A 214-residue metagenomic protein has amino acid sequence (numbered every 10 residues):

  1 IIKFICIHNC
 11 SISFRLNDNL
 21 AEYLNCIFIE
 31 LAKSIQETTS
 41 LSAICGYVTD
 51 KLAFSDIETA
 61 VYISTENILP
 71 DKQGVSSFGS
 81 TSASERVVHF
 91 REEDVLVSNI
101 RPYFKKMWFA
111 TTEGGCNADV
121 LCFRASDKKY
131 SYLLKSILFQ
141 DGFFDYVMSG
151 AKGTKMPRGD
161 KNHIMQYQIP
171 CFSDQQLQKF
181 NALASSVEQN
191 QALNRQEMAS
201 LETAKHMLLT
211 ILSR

Functional and structural regions predicted by a protein language model:
I1-F54, I68-D71, D174-R214: Non-catalytic DNA-recognition/assembly elements of restriction-modification systems
Q36, I57, N67-I68, Q73-G74 (+5 more regions): Short capping/connector residues at structural and topological boundaries
T39, R91, N162: Structured loop/turn residues at beta-strand edges in well-structured enzyme cores
S42-A53, I57-E92: Sequence-specific dsDNA recognition surfaces
H89-F90, G114-G115, E202: A structural signal for short secondary-structure junctions
V95-F143, S149-K152, R158-N162: A short beta-sheet element
